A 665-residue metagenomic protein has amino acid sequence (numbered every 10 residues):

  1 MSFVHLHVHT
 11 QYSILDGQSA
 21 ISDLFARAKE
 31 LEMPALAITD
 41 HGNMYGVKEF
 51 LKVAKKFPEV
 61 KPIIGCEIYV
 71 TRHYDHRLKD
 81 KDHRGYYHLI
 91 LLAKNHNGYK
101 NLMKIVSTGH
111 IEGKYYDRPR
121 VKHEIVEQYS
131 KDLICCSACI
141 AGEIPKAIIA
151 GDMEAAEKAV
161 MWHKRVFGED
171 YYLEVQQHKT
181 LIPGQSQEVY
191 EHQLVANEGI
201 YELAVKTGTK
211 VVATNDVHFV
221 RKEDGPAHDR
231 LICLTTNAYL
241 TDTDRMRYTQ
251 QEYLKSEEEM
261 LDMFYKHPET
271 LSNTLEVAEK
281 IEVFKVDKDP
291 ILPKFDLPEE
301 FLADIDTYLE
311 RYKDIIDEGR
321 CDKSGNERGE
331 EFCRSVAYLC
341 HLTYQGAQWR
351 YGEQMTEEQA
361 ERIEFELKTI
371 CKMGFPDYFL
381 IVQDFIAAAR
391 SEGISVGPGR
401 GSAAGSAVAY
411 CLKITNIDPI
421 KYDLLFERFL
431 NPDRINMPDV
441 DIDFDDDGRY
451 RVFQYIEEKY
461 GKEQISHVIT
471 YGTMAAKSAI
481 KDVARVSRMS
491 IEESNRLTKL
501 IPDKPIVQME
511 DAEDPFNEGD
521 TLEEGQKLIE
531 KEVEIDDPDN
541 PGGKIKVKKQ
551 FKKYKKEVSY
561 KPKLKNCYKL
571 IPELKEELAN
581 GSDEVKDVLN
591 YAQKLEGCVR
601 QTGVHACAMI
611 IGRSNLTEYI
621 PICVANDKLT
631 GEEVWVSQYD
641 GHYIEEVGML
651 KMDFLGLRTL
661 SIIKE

Functional and structural regions predicted by a protein language model:
M1-E665: Alpha-helical scaffold/interaction cores of sigma-54-like transcription cofactors and many family A DNA polymerases
